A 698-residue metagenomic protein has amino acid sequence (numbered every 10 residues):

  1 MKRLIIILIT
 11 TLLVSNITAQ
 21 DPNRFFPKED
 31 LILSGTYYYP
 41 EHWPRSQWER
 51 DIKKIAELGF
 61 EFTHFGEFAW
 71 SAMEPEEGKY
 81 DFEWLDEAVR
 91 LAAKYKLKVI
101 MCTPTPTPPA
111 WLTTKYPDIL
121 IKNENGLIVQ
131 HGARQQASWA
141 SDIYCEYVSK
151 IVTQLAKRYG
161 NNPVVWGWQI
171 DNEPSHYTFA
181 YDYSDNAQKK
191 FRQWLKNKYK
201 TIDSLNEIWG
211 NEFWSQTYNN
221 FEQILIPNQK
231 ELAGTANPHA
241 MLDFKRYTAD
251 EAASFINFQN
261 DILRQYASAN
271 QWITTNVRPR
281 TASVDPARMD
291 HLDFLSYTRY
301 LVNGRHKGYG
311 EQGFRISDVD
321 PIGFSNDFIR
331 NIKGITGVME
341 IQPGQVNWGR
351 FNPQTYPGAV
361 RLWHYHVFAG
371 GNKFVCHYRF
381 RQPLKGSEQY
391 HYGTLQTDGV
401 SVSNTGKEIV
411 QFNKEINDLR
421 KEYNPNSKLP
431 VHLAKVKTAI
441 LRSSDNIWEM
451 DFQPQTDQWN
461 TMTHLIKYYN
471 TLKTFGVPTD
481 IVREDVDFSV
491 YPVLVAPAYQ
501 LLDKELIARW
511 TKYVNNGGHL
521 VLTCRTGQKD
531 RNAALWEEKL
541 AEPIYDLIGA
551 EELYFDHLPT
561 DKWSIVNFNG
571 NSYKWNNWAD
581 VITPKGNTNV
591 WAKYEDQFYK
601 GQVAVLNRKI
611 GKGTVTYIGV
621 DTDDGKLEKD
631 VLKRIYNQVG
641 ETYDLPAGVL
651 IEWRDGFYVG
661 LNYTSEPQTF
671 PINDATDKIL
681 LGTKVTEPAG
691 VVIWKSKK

Functional and structural regions predicted by a protein language model:
L4-L13: Sec-dependent N-terminal signal peptides
A19-F62, P75, R90-K94, K98 (+1 more regions): N-terminal carbohydrate-binding accessory modules
F26-L31, A56, H64-E67, M73-G78 (+5 more regions): Aromatic- and acidic-residue-enriched carbohydrate-binding clefts of CAZyme catalytic domains
L33-R45, G66-E83, Q130-S149, P174-A180 (+6 more regions): The substrate-binding groove and active-site-proximal loops of carbohydrate-active enzymes, especially glycoside
H42-E57, V148-Q154, V277-R288, Y356-H364 (+1 more regions): Short, acidic/polar
E49-V129, T153-A156, Q259-A267, Q500-L501: Aromatic-lined substrate-binding rim segments of carbohydrate-active enzymes
V129-F324: Polysaccharide-binding and catalytic clefts of secreted carbohydrate-active enzymes
F221-I224, A269, Y300-L301, Y309-K698: Carbohydrate-binding surfaces of carbohydrate-active enzymes
